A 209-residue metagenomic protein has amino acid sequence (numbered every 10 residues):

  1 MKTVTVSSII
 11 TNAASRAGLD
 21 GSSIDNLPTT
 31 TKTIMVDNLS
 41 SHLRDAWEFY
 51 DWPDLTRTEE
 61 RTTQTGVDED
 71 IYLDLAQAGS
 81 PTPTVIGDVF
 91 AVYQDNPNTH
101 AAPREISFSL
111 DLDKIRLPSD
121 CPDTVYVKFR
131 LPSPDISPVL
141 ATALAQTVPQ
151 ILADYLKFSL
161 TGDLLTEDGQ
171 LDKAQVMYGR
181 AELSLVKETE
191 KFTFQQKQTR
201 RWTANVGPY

Functional and structural regions predicted by a protein language model:
M1-Y209: Glycine-enriched, solvent-exposed interface loops adjoining structured elements
